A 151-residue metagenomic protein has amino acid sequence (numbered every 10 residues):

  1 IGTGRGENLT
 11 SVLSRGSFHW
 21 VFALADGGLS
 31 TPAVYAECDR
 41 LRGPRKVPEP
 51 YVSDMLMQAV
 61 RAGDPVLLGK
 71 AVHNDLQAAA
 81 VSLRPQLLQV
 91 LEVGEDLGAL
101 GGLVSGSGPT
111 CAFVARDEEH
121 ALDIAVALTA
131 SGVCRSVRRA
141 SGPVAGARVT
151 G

Functional and structural regions predicted by a protein language model:
G2-G101, R116-L122, V126-T129, R138-G151: Conserved, helical-rich catalytic subdomain that frames metal- and/or nucleotide-binding sites in enzyme alpha/beta
L103-V104, F113: Conserved SAM-binding loop
